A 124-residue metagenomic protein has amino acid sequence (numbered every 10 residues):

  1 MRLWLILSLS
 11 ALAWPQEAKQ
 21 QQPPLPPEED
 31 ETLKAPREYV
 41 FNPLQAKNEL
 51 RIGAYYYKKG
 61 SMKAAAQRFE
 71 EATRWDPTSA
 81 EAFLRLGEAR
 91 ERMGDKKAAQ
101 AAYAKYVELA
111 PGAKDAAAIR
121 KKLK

Functional and structural regions predicted by a protein language model:
M1-N42: Long, contiguous interaction/recruitment modules in multidomain scaffold/adaptor proteins
N42-E71, W75: Alpha-helical segment of the N-proximal tetratricopeptide repeat
W75, L109-G112: Structural marker of alpha-solenoid helical repeat scaffolds
R85, I119-K122: Canonical tetratricopeptide repeat
